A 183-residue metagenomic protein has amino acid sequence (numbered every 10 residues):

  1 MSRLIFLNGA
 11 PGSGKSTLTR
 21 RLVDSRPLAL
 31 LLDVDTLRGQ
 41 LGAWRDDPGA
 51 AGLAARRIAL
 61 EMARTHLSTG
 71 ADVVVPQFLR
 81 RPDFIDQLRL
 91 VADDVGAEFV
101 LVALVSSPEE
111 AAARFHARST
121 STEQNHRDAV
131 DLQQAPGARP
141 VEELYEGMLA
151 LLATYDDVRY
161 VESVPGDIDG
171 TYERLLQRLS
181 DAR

Functional and structural regions predicted by a protein language model:
M1-L4, A71: Pre-Walker A (Motif I) flank of P-loop NTPase domains
L7: Hydrophobic anchor at the beta1->P-loop junction of P-loop NTPases
A10: P-loop (Walker A) phosphate-binding loop of NTP-binding proteins
S13-T69: Conserved substrate/cofactor phosphate-moiety recognition/catalytic segment in nucleotide-dependent phosphotransferases
L31, F99-L101, V158-V161: Conserved beta-strand scaffold positions in the cores of enzyme catalytic domains, especially in NTP/NDP-utilizing
A54-V95, F99: Glycine-rich phosphate-binding loop used to anchor ATP phosphates in small-molecule kinases, encompassing both
V95-H116: Conserved phosphate-donor/acceptor-positioning beta-strand/loop module used by diverse small-molecule
T120-R174: Small-molecule kinase domains that catalyze NTP-dependent phosphoryl transfer to phosphate-bearing small molecules
